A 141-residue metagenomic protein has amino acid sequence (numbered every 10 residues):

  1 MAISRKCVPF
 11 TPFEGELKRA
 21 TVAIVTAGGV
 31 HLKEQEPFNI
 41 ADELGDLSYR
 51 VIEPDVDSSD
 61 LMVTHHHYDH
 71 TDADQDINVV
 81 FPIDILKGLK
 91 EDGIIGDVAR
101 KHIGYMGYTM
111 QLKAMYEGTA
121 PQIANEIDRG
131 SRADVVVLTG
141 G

Functional and structural regions predicted by a protein language model:
M1-G141: Metallocofactor- and cofactor-centric catalytic cores in central/energy metabolism, strongly enriched
